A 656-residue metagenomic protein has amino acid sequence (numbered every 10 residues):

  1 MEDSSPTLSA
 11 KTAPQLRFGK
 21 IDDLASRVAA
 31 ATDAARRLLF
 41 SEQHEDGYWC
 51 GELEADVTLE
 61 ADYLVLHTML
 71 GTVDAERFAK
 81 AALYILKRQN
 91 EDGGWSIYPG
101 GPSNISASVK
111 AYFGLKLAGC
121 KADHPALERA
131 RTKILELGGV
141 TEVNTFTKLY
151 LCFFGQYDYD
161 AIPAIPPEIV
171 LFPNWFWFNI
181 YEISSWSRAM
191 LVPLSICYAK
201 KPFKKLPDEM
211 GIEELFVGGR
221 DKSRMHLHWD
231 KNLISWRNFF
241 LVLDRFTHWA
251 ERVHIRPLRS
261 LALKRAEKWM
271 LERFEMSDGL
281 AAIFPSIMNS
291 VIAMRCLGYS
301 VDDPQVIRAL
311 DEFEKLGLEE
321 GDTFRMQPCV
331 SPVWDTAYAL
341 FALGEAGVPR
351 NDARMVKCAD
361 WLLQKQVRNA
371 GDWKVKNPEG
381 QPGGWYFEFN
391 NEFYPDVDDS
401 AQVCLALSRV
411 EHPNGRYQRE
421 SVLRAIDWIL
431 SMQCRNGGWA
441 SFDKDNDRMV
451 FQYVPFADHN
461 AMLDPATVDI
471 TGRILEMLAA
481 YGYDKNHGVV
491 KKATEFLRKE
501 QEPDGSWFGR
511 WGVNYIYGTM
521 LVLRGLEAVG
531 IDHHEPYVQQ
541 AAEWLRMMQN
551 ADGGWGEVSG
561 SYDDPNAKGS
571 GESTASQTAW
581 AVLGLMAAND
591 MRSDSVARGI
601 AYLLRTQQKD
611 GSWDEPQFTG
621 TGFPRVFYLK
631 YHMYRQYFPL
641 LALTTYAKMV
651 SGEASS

Functional and structural regions predicted by a protein language model:
M1-S656: Preference for long, amphipathic alpha-helical scaffolds in soluble/luminal domains and all-alpha bundles
